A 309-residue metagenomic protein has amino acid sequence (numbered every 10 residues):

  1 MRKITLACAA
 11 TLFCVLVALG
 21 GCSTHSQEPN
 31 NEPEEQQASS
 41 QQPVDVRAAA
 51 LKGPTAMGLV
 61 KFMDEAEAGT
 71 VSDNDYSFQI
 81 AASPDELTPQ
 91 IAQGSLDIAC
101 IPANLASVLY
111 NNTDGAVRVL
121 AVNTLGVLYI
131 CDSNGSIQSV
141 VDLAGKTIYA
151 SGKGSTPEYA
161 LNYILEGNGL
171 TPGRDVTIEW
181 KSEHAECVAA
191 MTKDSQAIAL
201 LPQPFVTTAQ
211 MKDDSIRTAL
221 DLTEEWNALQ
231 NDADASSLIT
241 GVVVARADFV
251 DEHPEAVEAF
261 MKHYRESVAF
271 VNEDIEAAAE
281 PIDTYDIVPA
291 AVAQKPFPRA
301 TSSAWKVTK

Functional and structural regions predicted by a protein language model:
M1-D45: Short, low-complexity disordered leader/linker segments with a strong preference for bacterial N-terminal type II
C8, V140-V141, D251-E252: Surface-exposed acidic, glycine-flexible loop patches that form ligand/cofactor-binding and adhesion interfaces
E28-K181, S195-Q203, S215, A219-L222: Short, glycine-/small- and polar/acidic-enriched structural segments that line small-molecule recognition paths
S40-V44, Q210-D213, E276-K309: An extracytoplasmic/periplasmic, membrane-proximal ligand-sensing/linker region
E67-N74, T223-S236, S302-K309: Short, solvent-exposed loop/beta-turn-alpha elements that line the ligand-binding surface or hinge of extracytoplasmic
N104-L105, T113, E179, E186-P281: Pocket-lining segment of extracytoplasmic ligand-binding domains
A144-K146, V242, T301-S303: Flexible glycine/proline-enriched surface loops and loop-helix/loop-strand junctions
